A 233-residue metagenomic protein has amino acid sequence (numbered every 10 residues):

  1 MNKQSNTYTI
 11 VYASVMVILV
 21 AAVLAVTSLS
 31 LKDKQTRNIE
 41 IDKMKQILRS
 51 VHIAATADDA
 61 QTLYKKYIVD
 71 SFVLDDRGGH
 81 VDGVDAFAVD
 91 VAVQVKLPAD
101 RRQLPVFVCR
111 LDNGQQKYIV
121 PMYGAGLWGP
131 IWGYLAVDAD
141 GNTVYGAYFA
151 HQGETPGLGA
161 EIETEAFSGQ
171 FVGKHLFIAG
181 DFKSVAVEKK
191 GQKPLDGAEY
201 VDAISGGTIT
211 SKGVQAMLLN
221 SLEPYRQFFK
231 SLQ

Functional and structural regions predicted by a protein language model:
N2-Q233: Flexible, solvent-exposed loop/hinge segments and secondary-structure transition points
